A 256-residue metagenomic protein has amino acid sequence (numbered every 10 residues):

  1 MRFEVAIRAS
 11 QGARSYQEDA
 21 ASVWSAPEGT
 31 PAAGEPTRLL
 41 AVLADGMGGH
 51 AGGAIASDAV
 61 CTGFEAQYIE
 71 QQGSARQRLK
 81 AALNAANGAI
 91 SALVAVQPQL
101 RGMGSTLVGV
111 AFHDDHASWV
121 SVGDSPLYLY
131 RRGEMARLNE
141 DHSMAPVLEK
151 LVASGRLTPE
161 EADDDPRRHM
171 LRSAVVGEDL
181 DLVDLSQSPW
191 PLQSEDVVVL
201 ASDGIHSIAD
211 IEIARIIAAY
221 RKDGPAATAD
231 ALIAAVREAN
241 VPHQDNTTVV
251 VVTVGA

Functional and structural regions predicted by a protein language model:
M1-A256: PP2C/PPM-type serine/threonine phosphatase catalytic domain
